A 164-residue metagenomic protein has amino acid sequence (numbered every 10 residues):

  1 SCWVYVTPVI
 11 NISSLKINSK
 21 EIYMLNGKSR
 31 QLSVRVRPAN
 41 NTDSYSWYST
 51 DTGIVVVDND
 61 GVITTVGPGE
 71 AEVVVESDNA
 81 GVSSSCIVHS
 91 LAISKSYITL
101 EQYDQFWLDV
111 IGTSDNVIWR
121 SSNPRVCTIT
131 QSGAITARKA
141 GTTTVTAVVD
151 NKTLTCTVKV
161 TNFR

Functional and structural regions predicted by a protein language model:
S1-R164: Extracytoplasmic soluble-region selector
